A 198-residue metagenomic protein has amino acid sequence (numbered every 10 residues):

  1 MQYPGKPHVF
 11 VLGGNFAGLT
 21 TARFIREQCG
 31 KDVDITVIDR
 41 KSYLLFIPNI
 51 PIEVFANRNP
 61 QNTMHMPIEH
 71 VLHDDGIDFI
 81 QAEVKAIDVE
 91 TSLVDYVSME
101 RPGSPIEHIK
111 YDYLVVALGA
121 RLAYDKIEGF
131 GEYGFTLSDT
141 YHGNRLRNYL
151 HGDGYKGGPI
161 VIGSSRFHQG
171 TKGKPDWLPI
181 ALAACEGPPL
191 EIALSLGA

Functional and structural regions predicted by a protein language model:
M1-K6, I77-G197: FAD-binding core/adjacent interface of flavoenzyme oxidoreductases
Q2-Q81, H168-A198: Beta1-alpha1 glycine-rich phosphate/pyrophosphate-binding loop at the start of Rossmann-like nucleotide-binding domains
